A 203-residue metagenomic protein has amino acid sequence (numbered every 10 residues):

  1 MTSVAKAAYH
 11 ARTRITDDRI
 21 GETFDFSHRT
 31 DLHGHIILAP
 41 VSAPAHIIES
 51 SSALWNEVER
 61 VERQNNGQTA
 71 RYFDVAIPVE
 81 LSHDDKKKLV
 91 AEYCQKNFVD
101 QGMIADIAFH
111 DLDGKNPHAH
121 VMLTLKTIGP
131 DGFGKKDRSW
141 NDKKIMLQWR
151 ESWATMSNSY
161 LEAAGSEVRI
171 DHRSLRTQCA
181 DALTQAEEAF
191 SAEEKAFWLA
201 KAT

Functional and structural regions predicted by a protein language model:
M1-T203: N-terminal nicking endonuclease/strand-transfer module with a His-rich metal-binding environment and a catalytic Tyr
